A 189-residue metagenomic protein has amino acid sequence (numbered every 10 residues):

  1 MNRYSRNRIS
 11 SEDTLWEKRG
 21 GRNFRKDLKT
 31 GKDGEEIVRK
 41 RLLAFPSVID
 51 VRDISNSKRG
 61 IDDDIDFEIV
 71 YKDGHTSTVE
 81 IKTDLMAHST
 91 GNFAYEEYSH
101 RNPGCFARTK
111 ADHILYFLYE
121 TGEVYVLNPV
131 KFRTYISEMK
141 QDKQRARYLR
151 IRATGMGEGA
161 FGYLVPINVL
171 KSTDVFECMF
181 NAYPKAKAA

Functional and structural regions predicted by a protein language model:
N2-N56, L85: Acidic-basic catalytic patches of nuclease active cores, encompassing PD-(D/E)XK and other metal-cofactor nuclease
N2-S10, T14, R22, K26 (+2 more regions): Non-catalytic C-terminal interaction segments of nucleic acid-processing enzymes
G21-R25, D50, K82-V124, P129: Catalytic cores of nucleic-acid endonucleases
D33, D62, T109: Short, well-structured alpha-helical interface segments that form or flank functional binding sites
L42, F67-I69, D73-A87: Conserved catalytic cores of phosphodiester-cleaving nucleases, focusing on short active-site segments
V48-I49, L115, L149-A153: Assembly/interface hotspot detector across virion components, adhesins/toxins, and nucleic-acid enzymes
R52-D73: Active-site metal-binding core of divalent-cation-utilizing nuclease and nuclease-like domains
